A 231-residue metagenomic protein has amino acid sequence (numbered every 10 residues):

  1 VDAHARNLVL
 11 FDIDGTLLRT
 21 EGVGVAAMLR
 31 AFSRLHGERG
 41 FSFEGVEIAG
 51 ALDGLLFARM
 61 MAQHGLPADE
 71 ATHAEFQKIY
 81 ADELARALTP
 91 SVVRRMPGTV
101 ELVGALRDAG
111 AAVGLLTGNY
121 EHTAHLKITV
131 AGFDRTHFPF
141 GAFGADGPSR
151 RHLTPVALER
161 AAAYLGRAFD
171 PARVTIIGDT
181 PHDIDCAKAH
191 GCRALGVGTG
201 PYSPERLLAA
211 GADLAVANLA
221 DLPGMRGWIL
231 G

Functional and structural regions predicted by a protein language model:
D2-A49, L55-A58, A62-Q63: Active-site neighborhood of HAD-like aspartate-dependent phosphohydrolases
A5, L10, A85-L115: Short, acidic loop-to-helix structural element flanking the phosphoryl-transfer center in phosphate-processing enzymes
E44, H73-A74, R135-S149: A short, structured active-site edge motif that brings together acidic residues
T99-A131, G141-P148: Substrate-recognition element of Asp-dependent hydrolases with the DxDx(T/V) motif
A142, L214-L219: Short acidic-hydrophobic, aromatic-tinged amphipathic segments that line or gate anion-handling sites
L153-I184: Conserved Lys-Pro-Asp/Glu-containing loop-to-beta segment of HAD-superfamily phosphomonoesterases, centered on
I176-L214: Acidic, Mg2+-coordinating phosphoryl-transfer loop and its flanking beta/alpha structural elements, shared across
L222-G231: Short amphipathic alpha-helix with an adjacent loop that forms part of the alpha/beta core around
